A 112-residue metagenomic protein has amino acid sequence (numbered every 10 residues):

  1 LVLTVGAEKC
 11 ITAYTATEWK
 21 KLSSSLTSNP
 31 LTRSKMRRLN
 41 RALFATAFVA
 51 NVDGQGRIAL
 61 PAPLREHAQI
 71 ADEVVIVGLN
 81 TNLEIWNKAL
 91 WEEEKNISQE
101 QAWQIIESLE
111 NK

Functional and structural regions predicted by a protein language model:
L1-V49, G54, P63-K112: Flexible "stalk/tail and boundary" regions
